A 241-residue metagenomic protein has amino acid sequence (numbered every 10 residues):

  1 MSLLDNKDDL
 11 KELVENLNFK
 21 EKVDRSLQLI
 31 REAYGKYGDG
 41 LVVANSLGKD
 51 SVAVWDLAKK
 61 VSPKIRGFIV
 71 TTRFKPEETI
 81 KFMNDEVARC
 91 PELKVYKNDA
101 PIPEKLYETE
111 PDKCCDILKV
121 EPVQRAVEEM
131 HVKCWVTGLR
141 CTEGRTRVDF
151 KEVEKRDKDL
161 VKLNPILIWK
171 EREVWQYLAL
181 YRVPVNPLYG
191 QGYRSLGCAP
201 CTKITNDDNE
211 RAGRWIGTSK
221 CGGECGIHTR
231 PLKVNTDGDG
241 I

Functional and structural regions predicted by a protein language model:
S2-I241: Nucleotide-activated chemistry modules centered on ATP-dependent adenylation/adenylyltransferase
